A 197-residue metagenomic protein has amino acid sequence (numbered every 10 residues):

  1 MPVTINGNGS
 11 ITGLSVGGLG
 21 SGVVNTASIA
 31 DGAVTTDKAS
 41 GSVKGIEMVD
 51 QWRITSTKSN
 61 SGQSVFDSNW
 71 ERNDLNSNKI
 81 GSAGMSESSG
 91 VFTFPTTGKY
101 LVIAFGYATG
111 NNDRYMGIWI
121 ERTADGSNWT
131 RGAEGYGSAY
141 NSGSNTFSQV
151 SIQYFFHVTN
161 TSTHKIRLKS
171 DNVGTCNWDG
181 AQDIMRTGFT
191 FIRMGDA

Functional and structural regions predicted by a protein language model:
M1, N6, R131-G135: Short, functional N-terminal and low-complexity linear motifs
P2-N69, M194-A197: Glycine-rich, low-complexity segments
K44-A197: Extracellular jelly-roll beta-sandwich "head" domains, especially the C-terminal globular C1q domain
